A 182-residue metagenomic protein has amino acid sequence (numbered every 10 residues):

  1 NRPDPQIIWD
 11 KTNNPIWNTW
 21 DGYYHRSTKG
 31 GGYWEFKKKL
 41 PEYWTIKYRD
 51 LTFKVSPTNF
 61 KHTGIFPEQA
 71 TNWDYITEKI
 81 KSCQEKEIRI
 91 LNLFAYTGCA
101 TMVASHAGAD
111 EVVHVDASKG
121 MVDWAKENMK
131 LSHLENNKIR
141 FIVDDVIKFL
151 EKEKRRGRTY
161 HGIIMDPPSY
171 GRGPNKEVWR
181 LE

Functional and structural regions predicted by a protein language model:
N1-I65, D74: Non-catalytic substrate-recognition/targeting regions of SAM-dependent transferases
P67-K86: Conserved alpha-helix/loop element of class I SAM-dependent methyltransferases that forms part of the SAM/SAH-binding
E85-Y96: Conserved class I S-adenosyl-L-methionine
T97-D110: Conserved SAM-binding loop of SAM-dependent methyltransferases across substrates and taxa, primarily the Class I
E111-D116: Conserved SAM-binding motif I beta-strand of class I
A117-I164: S-adenosyl-L-methionine
P167-P168: Switch II (G3) loop of P-loop NTPases
V178-E182: Glycine-rich S-adenosyl-L-methionine
